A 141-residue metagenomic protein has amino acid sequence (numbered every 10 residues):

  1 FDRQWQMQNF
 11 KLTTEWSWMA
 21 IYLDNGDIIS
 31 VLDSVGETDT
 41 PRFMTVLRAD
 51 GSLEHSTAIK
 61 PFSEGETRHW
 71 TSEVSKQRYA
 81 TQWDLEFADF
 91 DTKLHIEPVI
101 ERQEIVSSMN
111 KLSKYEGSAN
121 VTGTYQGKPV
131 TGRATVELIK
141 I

Functional and structural regions predicted by a protein language model:
F1-I141: Structured soluble/peripheral alpha/beta segments that form catalytic or ligand/cofactor-binding pockets
